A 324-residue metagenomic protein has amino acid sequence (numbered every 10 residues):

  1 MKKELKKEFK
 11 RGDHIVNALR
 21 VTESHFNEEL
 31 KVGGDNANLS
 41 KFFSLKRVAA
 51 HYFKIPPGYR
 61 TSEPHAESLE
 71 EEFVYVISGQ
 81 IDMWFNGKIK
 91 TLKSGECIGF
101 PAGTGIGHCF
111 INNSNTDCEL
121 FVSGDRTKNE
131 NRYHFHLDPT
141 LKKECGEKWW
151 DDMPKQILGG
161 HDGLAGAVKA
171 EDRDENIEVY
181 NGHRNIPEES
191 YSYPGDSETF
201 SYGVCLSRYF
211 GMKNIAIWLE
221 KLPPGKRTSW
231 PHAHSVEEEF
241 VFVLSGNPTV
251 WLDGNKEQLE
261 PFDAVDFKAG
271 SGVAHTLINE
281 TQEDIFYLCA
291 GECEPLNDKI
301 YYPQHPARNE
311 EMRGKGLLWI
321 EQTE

Functional and structural regions predicted by a protein language model:
M1-R47, H134, D138-N214, K299-E324: A short, N-terminal "cap"/entry segment at the start of jelly-roll beta-barrel domains of the cupin/DSBH fold
V32-N38, H51-E67, G105, T199-G203 (+2 more regions): Conserved short histidine dyad/triad with adjacent acidic residue
K46, N86-K88, K213, W251-N255: Short strand-coil-strand connectors
Y52-P56, A66-F85, G124-T127, L219-P223 (+2 more regions): Short, conserved beta-strand element in jelly-roll/cupin
P64, S94-G95, G107-C109, P261-F262 (+1 more regions): Short beta-alpha junctions and helix-cap segments that line functional grooves
G87-G103, G254-G270: Short acidic-glycine-tyrosine-enriched beta hairpin
A102-E130, A269-N297: Ligand-binding loop in jelly-roll beta-barrel domains
